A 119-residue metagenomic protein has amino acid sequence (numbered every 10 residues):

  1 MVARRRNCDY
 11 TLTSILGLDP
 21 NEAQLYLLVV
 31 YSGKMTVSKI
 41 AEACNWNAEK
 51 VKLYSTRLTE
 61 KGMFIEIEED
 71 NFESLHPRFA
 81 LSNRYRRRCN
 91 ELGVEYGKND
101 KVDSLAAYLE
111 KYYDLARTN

Functional and structural regions predicted by a protein language model:
M1-I15: Short, Lys/Arg-enriched N-terminal segment that forms or immediately precedes the first helix of a structured domain
T11-E22, T36, E66-C89: Short, cationic-aromatic polyanion-contact patches
Q24-L28: Pre-recognition alpha-helix immediately N-terminal to the DNA-recognition helix within helix-turn-helix or winged-helix
V29-G33: Short helix-to-turn junction characteristic of helix-turn-helix DNA-binding domains, especially the helix
S38-A43: A short acidic, leucine-rich amphipathic alpha-helix
N45-E60: Short amphipathic alpha-helical interaction segments
G62-F64: Short, Lys/Arg-enriched C-terminal cap helix and immediately downstream tail that follows
Y85-N119: Amphipathic alpha-helical dimerization/coiled-coil segments that flank or bridge DNA-binding/regulatory modules
